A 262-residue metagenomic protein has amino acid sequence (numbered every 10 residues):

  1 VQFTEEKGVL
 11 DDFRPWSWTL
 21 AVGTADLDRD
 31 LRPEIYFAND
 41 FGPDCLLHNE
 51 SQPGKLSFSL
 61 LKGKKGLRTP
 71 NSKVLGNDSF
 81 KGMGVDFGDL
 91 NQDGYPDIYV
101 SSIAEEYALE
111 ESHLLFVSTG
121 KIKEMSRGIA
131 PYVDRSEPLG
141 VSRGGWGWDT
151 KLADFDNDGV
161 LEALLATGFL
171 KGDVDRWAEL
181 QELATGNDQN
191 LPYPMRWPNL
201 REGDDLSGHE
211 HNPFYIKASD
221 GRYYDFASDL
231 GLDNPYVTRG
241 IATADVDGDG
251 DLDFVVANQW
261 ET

Functional and structural regions predicted by a protein language model:
V1-T262: Acidic, glycine/proline-rich Ca2+-coordinating loop motifs
